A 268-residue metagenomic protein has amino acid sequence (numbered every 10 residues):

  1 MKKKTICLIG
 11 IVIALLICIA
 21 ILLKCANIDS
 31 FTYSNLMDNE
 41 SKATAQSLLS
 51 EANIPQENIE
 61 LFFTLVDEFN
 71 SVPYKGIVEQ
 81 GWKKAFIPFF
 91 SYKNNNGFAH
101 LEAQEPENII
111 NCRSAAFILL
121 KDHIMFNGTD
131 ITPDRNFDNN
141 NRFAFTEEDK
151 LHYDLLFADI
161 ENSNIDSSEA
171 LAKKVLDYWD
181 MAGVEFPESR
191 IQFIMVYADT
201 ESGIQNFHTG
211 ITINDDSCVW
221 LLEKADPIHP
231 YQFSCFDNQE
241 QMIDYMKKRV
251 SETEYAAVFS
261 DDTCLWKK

Functional and structural regions predicted by a protein language model:
T5-K268: Cysteine-nucleophile amide-bond enzymes
